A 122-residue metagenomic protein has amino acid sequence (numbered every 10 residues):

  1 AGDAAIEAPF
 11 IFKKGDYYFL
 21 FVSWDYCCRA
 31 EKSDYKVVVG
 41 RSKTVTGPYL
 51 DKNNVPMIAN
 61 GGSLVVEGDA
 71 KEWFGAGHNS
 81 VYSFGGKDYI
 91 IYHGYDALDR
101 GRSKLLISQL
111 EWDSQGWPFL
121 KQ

Functional and structural regions predicted by a protein language model:
A1-Q122: Carbohydrate-active catalytic/glycan-binding domains of CAZyme proteins, especially the secreted or lumenal ectodomains
